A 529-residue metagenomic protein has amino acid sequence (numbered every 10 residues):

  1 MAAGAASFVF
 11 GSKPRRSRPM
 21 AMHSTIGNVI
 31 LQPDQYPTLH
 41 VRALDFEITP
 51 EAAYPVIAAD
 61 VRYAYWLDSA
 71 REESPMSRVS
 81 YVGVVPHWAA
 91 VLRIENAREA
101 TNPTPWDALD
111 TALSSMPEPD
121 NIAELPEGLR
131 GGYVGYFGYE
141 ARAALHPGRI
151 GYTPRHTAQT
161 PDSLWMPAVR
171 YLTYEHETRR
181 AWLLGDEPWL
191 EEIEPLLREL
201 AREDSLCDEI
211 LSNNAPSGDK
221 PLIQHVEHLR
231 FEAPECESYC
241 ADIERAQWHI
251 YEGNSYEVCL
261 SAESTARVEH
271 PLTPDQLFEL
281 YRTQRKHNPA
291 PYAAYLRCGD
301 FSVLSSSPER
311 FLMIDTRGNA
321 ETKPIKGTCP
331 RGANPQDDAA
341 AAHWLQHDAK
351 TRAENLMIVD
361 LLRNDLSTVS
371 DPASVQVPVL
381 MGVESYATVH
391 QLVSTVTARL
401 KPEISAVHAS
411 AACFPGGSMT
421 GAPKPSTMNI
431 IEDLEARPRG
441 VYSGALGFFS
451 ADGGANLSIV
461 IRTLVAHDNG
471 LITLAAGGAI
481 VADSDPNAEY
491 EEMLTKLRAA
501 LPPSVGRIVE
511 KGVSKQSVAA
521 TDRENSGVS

Functional and structural regions predicted by a protein language model:
F8-F10: Aromatic (phenylalanine/tyrosine) cluster motif
P14-R18: A contiguous loop/helix-start segment that scaffolds small-molecule binding in enzyme catalytic cores
A21-S529: Extended alpha-helical targeting/anchoring segments, especially N-terminal organellar/secretory targeting helices
